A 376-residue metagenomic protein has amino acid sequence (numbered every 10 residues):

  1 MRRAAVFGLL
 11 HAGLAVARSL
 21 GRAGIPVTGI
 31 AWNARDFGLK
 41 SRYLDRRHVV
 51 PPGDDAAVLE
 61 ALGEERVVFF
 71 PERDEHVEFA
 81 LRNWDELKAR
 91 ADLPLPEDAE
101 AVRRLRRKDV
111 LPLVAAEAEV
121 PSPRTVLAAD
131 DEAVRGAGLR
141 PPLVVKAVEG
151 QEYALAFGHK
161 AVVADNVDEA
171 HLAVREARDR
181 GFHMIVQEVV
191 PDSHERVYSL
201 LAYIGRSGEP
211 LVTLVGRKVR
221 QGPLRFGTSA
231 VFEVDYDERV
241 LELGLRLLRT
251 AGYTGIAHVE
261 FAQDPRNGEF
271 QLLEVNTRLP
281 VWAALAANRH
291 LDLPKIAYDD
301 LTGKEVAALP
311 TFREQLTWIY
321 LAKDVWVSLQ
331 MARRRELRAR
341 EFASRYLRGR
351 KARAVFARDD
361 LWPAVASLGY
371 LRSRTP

Functional and structural regions predicted by a protein language model:
M1-D98, D131-E132, A364-P376: ATP-binding N-terminal substructure of ATP-dependent carboxylate-amine bond-forming enzymes
V102-I185, R206-G208, E238, E242 (+1 more regions): Active-site nucleotide/adenylate-binding loops and adjacent lid/helix of ATP-dependent enzymes
D165-L224, V234-L245, A262-Q271: Phosphate-binding site of ATP-dependent enzymes
V167-D168, V281-D299: Gly/Ser/Thr-rich active-site loops/lids in small-molecule metabolic enzymes that frequently grip phosphoryl groups
I185-V186, T254-H258, A307-R313: Flexible, glycine/charged-enriched surface loops at secondary-structure junctions
V219-V231, N276-H290: Glycine-rich phosphate/pyrophosphate-binding beta-alpha loops
R249-A284: Conserved metal-phosphate-binding beta-hairpin within the catalytic cores of diverse ATP-dependent phosphoryl-transfer
D299-P376: Peripheral (often C-terminal) accessory segments that flank ATP-dependent C-N-forming ligase machineries
